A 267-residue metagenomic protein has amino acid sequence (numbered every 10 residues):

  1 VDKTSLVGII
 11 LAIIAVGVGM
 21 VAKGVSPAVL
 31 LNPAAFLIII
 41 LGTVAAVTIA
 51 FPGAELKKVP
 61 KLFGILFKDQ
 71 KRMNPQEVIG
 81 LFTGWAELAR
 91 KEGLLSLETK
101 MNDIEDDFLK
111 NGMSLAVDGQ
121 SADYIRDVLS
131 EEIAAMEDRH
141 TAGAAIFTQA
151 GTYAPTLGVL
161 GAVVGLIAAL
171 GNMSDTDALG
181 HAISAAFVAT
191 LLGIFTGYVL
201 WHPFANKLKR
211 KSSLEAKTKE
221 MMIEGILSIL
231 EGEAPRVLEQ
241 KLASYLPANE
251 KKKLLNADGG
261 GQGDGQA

Functional and structural regions predicted by a protein language model:
V1-V7: Membrane-entry signal-anchor segments at the cytosolic-membrane interface, especially the N-terminal signal anchor
T4, V18-G143, L214-A267: Large intracellular
V7-I10, I14-P27, E132-K211: Helix-termination/interfacial motifs at the ends of transmembrane alpha-helices
